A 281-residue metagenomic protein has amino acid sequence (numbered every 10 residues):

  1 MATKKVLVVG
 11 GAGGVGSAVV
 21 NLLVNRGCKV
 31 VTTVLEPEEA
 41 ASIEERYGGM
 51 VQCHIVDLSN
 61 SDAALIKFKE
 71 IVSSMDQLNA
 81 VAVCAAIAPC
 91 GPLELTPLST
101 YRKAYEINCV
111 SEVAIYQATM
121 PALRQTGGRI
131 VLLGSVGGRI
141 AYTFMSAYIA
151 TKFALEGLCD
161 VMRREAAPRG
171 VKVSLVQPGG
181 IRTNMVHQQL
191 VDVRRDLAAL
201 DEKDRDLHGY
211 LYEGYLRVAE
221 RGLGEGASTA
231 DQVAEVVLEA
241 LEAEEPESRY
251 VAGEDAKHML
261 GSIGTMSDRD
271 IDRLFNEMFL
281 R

Functional and structural regions predicted by a protein language model:
A12-G13: Conserved glycine-rich cofactor-binding loop
Y47-D62: Rossmann-fold cofactor-recognition segment
C84-P89: Conserved NAD(P)H cofactor-binding loop of Rossmann-fold oxidoreductase domains
P92-L93, T100-R102: Substrate-binding pocket helix/loop in short-chain dehydrogenase/reductase
Y116, T151-A154: Active-site helix of classical SDR
S135: Residue(s) in the substrate-gating loop at a strand-loop-helix junction that position the organic substrate next
V171-E220: C-terminal beta-strand-loop-alpha-helix "lid" module of Rossmann-like NAD(P)-dependent dehydrogenases
